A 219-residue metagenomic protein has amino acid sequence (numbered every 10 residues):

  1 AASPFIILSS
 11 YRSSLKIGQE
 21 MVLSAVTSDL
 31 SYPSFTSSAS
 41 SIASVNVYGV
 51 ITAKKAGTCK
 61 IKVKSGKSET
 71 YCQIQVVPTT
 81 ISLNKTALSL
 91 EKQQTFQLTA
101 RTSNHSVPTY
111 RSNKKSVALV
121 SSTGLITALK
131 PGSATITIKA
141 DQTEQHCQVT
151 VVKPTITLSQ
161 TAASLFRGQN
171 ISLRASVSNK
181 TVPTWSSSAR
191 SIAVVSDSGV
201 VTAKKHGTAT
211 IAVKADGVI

Functional and structural regions predicted by a protein language model:
A1-I219: Extracytoplasmic soluble-region selector
